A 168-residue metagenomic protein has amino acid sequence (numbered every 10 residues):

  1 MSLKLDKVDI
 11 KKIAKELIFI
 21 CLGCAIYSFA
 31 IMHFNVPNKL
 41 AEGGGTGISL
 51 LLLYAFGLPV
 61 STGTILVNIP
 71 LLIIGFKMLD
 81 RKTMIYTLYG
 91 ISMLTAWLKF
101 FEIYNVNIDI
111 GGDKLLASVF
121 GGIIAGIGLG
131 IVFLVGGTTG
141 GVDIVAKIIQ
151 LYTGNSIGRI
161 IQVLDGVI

Functional and structural regions predicted by a protein language model:
S2-I168: Core subunits and conserved enzymes of cellular information-processing and envelope-translocation systems across
